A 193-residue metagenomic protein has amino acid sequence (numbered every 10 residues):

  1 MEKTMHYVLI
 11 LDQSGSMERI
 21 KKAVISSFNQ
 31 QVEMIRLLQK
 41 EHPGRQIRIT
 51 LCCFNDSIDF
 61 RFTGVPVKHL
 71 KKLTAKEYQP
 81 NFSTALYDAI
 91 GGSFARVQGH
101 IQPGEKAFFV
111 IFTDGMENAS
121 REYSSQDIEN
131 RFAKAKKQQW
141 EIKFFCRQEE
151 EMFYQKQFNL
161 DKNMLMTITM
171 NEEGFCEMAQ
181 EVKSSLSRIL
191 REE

Functional and structural regions predicted by a protein language model:
M1-E193: Acidic, low-complexity intrinsically disordered regions
